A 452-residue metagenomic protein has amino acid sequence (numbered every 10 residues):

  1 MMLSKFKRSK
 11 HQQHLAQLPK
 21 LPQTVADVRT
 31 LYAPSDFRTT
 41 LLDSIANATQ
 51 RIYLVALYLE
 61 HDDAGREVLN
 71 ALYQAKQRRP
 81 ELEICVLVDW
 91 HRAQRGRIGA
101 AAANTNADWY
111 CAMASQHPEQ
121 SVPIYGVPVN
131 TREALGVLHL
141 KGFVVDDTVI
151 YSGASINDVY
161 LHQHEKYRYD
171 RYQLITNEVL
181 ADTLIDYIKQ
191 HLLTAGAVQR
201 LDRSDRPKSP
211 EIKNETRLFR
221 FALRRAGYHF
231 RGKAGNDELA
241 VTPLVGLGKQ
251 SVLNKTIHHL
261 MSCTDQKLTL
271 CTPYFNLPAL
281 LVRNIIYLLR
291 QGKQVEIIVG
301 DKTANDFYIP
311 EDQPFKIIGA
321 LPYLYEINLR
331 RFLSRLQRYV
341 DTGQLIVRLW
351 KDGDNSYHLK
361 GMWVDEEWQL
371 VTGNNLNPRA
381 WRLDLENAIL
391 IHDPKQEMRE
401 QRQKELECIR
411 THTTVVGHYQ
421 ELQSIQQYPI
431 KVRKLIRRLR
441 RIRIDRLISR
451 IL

Functional and structural regions predicted by a protein language model:
H11, A16-N47, D62-T264, T303-K360 (+2 more regions): HKD-type phospholipase D/PLD-like phosphodiesterase module
T49-L54, T264-T269: Short, surface-exposed connector motifs at secondary-structure boundaries
V55, L87, V145, S152 (+6 more regions): Generic beta-strand/beta-sheet core signal
Y58-D63, C271-A279: Short, glycine-rich nucleotide/cofactor-binding loops
E81-C85, K267, R290-E296: Residues at the starts of beta-strands that form the adenosine-phosphate
K189-Q190, N284-Y287, L406: Short, solvent-exposed amphipathic alpha-helical segments in soluble enzyme and RNA/protein-processing domains
F275-L277, K302-N305, N377: Short, catalytically relevant binding-site loops at active-site mouths
T342-L452: Long, C-terminal catalytic modules of enzymes
